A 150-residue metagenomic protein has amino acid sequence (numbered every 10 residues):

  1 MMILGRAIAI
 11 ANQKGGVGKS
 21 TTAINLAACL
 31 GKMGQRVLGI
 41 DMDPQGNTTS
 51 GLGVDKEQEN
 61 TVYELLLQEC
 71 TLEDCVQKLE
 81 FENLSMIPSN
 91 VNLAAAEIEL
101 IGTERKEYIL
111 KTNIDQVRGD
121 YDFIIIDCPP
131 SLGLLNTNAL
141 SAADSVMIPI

Functional and structural regions predicted by a protein language model:
M1-I150: P-loop NTP-binding core
